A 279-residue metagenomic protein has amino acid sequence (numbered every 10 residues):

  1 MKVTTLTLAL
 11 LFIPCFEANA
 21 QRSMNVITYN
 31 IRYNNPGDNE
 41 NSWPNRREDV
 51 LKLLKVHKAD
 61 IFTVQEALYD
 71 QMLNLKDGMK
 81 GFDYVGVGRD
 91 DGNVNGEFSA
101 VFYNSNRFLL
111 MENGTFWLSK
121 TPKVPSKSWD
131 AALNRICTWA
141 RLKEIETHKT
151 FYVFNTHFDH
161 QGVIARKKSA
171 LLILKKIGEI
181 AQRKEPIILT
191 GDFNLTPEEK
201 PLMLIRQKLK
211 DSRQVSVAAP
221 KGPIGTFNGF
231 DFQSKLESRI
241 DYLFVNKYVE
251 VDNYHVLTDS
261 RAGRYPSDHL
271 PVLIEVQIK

Functional and structural regions predicted by a protein language model:
K2, A18-G78, R89-E97, L171 (+1 more regions): N-terminal, active-site-proximal structural segment of metallo-dependent hydrolase catalytic domains
A9-A18: Hydrophobic h-region of N-terminal signal peptides that target proteins for export in Gram-negative bacteria
S23-N35, M111-F116, K149-F158: Active-site-proximal beta-strand elements of phosphoester/diester hydrolases
T28-E48, V94, L118-A132, D159 (+2 more regions): Acidic/histidine-rich helix-loop elements that form or flank divalent-metal/phosphate-binding sites at the catalytic
R32, L68, H157-D159, F193-T196: Catalytic metal-binding/acid-base residues of hydrolase active sites
I61, Q65-F154, H255-V256: Structured beta-strand-rich core segments of catalytic domains in phosphoester-bond hydrolases
T63-Q65, G86-V87, I188-D192, D211-Q214: Active-site neighborhood of phospho(di)ester-bond hydrolases with catalytic His/Asp-centered motifs
R107, I164, K168, K175-I187 (+1 more regions): Metal-dependent phosphoester-hydrolase catalytic domains
